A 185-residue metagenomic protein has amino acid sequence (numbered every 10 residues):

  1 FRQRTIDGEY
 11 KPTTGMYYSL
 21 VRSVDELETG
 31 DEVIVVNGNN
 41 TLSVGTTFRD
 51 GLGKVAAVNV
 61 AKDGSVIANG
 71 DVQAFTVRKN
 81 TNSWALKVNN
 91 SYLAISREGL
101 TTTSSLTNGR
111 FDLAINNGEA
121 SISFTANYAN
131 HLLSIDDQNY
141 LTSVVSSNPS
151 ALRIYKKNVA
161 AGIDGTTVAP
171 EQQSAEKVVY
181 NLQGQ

Functional and structural regions predicted by a protein language model:
F1-A160: Lectin-like carbohydrate-binding module/patch detector with strong preference for beta-trefoil
K156-Q183: Residue-level detector of functionally pivotal "anchor" positions at catalytic/ligand-binding pockets or at interdomain
